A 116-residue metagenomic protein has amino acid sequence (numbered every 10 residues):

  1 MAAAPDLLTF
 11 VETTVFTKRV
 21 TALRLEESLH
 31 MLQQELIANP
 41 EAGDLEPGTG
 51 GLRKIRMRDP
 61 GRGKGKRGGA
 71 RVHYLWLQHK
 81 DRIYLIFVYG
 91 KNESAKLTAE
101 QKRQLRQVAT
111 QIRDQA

Functional and structural regions predicted by a protein language model:
M1-E27: Arg/Lys-rich, positively charged N-terminal/basic patches that mediate binding to nucleic acids
E12, L32, G51-R53: A generic structural signal for short beta-strands and their flanking turns/coil linkers
R24-D44: Compact soluble domain cores
E27, K54, D114-A116: Localized chelating/binding microdomains that coordinate divalent metal ions or stabilize phosphate-bearing
A42-V88, E93: Basic/aromatic recognition patch in beta-strand/loop cores that engages polyanionic ligands
W76-A116: Enriched for short, Lys/Arg-rich terminal
